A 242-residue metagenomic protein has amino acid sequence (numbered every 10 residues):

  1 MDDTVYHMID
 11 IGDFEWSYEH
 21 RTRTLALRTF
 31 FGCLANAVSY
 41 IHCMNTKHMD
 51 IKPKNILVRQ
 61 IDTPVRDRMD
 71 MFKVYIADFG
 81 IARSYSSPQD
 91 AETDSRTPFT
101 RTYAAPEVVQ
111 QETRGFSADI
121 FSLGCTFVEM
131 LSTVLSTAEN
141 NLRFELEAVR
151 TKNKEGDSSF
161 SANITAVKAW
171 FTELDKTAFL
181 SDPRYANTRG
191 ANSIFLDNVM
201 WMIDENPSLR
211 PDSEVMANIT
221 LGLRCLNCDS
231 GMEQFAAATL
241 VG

Functional and structural regions predicted by a protein language model:
M1-E15: Structural motif in protein kinase domains
F30-F31: Activation segment signature within eukaryotic-like protein kinase domains
H42-Q60, P64-M69: Catalytic-loop of the protein kinase fold
E92-V108: Conserved activation segment of eukaryotic-like protein kinases, specifically the C-terminal portion of the activation
Q110-Y185: Conserved C-lobe activation region of Hanks-type protein kinase-like domains
W201-V215: A conserved short helix/loop substructure at the end of the activation segment of eukaryotic-like protein kinase domains
N227-G242: Regulatory extensions appended to serine/threonine kinase catalytic cores
